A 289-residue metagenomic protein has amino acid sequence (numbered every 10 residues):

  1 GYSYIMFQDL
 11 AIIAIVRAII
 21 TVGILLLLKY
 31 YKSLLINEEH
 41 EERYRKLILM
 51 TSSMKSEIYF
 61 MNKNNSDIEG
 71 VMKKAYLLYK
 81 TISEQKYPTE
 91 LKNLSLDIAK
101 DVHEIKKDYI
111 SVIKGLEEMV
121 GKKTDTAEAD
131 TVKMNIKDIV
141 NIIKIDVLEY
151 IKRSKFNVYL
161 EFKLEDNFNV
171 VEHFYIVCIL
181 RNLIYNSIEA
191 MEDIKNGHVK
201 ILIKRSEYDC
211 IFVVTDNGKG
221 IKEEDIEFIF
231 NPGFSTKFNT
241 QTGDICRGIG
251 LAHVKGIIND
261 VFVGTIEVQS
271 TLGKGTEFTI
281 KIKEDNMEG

Functional and structural regions predicted by a protein language model:
K29-S154: Signal-transmission coiled-coils
H173-I194: Conserved ATP-binding N-box helix of the HATPase_c
H198-Y208: Short beta-strand/loop element within the Bergerat-fold HATPase_c
D216: Acidic ATP/Mg2+-coordinating residue in the GHKL
I221-G233: Short conserved segment of the HATPase_c
G250, V254-K255: Short alpha-helical Gxxx[C/S/T] motif in the catalytic ATP-binding
V261-Q269: Glycine-rich ATP-binding loops of the HATPase_c
K274-F278: Glycine-rich GHKL/ HATPase_c ATP-binding element in histidine kinases
